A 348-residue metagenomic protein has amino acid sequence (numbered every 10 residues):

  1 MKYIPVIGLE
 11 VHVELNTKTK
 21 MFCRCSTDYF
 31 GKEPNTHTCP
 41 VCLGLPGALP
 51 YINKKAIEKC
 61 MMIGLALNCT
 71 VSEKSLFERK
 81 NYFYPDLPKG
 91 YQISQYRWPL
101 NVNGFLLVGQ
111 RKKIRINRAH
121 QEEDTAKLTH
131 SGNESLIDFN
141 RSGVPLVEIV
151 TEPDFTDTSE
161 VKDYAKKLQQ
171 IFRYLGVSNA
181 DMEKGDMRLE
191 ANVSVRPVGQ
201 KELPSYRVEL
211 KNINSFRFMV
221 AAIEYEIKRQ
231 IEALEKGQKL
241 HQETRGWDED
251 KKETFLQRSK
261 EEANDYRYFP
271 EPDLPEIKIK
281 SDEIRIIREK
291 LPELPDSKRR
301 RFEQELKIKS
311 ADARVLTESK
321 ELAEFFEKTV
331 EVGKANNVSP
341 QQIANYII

Functional and structural regions predicted by a protein language model:
M1-I284, R288-E293, S310-A311, V332-V338: Basic, nucleic-acid-interacting segments
G185-V198, Q304-K328, P340-I348: Core structural elements
D296-E303: Extended, structured, electrostatic nucleic-acid-contact surfaces
